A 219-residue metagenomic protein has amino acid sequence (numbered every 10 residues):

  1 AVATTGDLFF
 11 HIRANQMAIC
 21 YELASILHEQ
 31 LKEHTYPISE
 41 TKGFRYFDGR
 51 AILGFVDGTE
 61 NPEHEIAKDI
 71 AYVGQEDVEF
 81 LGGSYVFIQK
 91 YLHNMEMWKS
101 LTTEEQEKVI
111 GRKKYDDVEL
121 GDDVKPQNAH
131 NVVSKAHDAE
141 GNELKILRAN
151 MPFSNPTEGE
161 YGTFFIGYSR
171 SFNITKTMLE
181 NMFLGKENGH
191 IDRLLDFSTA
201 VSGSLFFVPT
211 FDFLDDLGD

Functional and structural regions predicted by a protein language model:
A1-D219: Long, histidine/aromatic-enriched segments associated with O2/redox biology
